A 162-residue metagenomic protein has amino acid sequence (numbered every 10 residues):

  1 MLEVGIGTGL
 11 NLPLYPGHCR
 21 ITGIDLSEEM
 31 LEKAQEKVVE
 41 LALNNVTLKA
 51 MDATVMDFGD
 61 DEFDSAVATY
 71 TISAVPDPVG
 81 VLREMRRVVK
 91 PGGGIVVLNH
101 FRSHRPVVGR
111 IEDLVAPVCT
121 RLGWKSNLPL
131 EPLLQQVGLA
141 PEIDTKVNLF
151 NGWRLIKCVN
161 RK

Functional and structural regions predicted by a protein language model:
L2-V55: Class I SAM-dependent methyltransferase SAM/SAH-binding core
R20, G92-G94: Short glycine-centered segments of the SAM/dcSAM-binding site in methyltransferase folds
G23, L48, D64-V67, V97: Conserved SAM-binding loop
M51-A66: A short acidic, Gly/Pro-enriched loop at the edge of an enzyme's catalytic core that lines a small-molecule cofactor
D64-D77: A short SAM/SAH-binding and catalytic strip from SAM-dependent methyltransferases
V79-P91: A short glycine-rich, Lys/Arg-flanked "PGG" loop and its adjoining helix->strand segment in the class I
V96-R154: C-terminal alpha-helical "lid/dimerization" subdomain adjacent to the S-adenosyl-L-methionine
L155-K162: C-terminal lobe and adjacent flexible extensions of AdoMet/dcAdoMet transferase-like proteins
